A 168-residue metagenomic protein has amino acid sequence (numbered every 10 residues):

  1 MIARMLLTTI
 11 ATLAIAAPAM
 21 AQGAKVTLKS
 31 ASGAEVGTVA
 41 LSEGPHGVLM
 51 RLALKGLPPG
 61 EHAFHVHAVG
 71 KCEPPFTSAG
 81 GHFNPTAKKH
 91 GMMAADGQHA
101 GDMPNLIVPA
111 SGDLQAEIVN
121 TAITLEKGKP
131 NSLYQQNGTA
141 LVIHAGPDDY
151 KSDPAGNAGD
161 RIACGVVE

Functional and structural regions predicted by a protein language model:
M1-T9: Bacterial N-terminal signal peptides that target proteins for export
I2, M20-E168: N-terminal leader/targeting pre-sequences
A16-P18: N-terminal signal peptide c-region/cleavage motif recognized by signal peptidases
